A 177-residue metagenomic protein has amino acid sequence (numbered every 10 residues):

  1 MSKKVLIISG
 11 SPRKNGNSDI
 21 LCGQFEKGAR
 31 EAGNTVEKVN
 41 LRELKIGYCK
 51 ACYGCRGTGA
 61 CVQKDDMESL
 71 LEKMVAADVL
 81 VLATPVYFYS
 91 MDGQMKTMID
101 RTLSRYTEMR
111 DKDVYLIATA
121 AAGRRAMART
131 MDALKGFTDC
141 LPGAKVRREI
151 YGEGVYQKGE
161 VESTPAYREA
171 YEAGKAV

Functional and structural regions predicted by a protein language model:
M1-A83, Y89-R105, V146, Y151 (+1 more regions): N-terminal beta1-alpha1-beta2 submodule of the flavodoxin-like/Rossmannoid cofactor-binding fold
P12-R13, A121-A122, G154: Short, glycine/serine-rich, charged loops/turns that create anion-binding and catalytic segments at active sites
V86-F88, A121-A122: Short glycine-rich anion-binding loops that position phosphate/pyrophosphate groups of nucleotides and phosphorylated
G93-Q94, Y106-E149: Short, glycine-/small-residue-rich phosphate/pyrophosphate-handling segment
R124-A126, Y156-G159: Short active-site-adjacent structural elements
